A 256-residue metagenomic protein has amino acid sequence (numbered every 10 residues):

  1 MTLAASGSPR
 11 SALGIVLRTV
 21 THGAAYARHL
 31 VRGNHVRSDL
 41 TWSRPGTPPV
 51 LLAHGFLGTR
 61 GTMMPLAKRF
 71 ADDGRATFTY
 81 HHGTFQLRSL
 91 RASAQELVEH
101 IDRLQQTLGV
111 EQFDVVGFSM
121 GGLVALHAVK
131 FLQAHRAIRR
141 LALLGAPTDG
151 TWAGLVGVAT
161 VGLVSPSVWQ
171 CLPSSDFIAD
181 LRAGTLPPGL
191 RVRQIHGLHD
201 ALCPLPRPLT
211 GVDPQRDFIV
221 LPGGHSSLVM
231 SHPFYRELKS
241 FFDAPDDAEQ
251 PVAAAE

Functional and structural regions predicted by a protein language model:
M1-L52, L57-T59, M63-D73, F78-Y80 (+2 more regions): Flexible, membrane-associating and regulatory peripheral segments of lipid-active enzymes
T47-P48, L186-V192, D213-R216: Short, proline-enriched alpha-helix->beta-strand connector loops that line the catalytic pocket of alpha/beta-hydrolase
V50-F56, G61, D73-L186, P206: Serine-dependent carboxylesterase/thioesterase catalytic core of lipase-like alpha/beta-hydrolase/SGNH enzymes
Y80-G83, F218-G224, M230: Short glycine-rich catalytic loops that host catalytic nucleophiles or stabilize transition states across multiple
R193-D200, P222-G223: Conserved strand-to-loop "acid loop" that flanks and positions the catalytic carboxylate
A201-R207: Conserved alpha/beta-hydrolase "acid-adjacent" motif
R207-D213: Short loop/helix-cap segments at secondary-structure boundaries that form the rim of catalytic
V229-F242: Post-His helix in hydrolase/transferase enzymes
